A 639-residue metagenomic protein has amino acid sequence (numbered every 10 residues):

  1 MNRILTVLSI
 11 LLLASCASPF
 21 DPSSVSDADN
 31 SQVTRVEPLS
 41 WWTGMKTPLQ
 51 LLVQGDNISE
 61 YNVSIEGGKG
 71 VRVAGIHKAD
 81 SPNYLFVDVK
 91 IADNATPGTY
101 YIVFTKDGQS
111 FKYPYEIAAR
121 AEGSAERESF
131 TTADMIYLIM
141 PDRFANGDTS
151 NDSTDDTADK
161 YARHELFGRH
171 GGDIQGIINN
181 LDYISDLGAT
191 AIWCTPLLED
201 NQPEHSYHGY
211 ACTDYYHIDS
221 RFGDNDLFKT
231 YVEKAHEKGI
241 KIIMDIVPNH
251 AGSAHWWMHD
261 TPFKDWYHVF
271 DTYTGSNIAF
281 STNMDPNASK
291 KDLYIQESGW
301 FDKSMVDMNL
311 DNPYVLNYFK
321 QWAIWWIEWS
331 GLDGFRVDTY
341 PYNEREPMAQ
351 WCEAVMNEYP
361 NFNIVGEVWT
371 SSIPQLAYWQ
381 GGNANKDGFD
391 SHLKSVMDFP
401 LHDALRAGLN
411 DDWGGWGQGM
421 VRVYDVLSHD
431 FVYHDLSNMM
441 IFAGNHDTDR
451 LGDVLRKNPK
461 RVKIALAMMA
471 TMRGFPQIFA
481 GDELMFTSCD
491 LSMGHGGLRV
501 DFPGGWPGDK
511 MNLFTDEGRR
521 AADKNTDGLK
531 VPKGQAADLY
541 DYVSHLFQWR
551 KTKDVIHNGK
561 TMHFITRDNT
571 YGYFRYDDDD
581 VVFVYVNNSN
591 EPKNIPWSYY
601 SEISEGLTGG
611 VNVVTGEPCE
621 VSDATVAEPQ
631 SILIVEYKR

Functional and structural regions predicted by a protein language model:
A14-S15: C-terminal motif of bacterial Sec signal peptides marking the signal peptidase cleavage site
F20-E60, Y113-R127: Beta-strand/beta-sandwich contexts
E37, G44-G108: Immunoglobulin-like IPT/TIG beta-sandwich domains and homologous Ig-like subdomains
I117-L138, R143, G147: Low-complexity, Pro/Ser/Thr- and charge-rich linker/hinge segments at domain boundaries
F144-W329, M348-E358, N363, V368 (+4 more regions): Substrate-binding/active-site clefts of carbohydrate-active enzymes
G147-E165, R169, T370, L436 (+4 more regions): Loop/helix patches that line or flank the sugar-binding groove of alpha-linked glycan CAZymes
E358-G444, P503-A521, K530: Glycan-recognition surfaces
E620-R639: C-terminal beta-strand-rich structural cap/linker in extracellular carbohydrate-active enzymes
